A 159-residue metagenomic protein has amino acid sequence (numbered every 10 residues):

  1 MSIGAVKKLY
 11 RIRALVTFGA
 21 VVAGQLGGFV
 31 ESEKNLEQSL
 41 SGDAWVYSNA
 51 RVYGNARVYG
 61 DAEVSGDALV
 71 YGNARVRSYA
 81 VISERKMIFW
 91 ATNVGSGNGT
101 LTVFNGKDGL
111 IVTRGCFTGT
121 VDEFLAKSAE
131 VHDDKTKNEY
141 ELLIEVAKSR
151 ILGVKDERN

Functional and structural regions predicted by a protein language model:
M1-N55, N159: Extended, small-residue-rich solenoid/repeat segments and analogous flexible loops that form exposed scaffolds
I3, F18, A23-G27, S41 (+8 more regions): Feature targets compositionally biased, intrinsically disordered low-complexity regions with long contiguous runs
G4-V6, A20-V22, Y79, K86-A91: Short linear motifs at secondary-structure transitions and domain/linker junctions
L15-T17, E33, Y79, R85 (+1 more regions): Generic structural motif
A23, S32, V46, V58 (+6 more regions): Intrinsically disordered, low-complexity, compositionally biased regions/tails
S39-R85: A detector of tandem-repeat and repeat-rich interaction/domain scaffolds
K86-N159: Intrinsically disordered, low-complexity terminal regions
